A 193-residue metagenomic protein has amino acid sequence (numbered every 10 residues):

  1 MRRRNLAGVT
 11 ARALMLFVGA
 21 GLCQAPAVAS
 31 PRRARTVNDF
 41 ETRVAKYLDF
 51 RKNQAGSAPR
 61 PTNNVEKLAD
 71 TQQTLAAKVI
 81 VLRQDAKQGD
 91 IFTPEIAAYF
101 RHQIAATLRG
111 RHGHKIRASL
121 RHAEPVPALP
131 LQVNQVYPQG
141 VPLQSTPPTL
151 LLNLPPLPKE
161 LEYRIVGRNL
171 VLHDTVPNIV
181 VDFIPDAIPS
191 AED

Functional and structural regions predicted by a protein language model:
R2-L14: Bacterial N-terminal signal peptides that target proteins for export
G8, G19-G21: Residue-identity detector for glycine
C23-A29: Boundary at the C-terminal end of the N-terminal hydrophobic targeting segment
V37-E95: Early exported N-terminus immediately downstream of N-terminal targeting peptides
Q73-S145: Mid-length scaffold segments of soluble, non-membrane domains
A118-D193: Amphipathic, charged alpha-helical segments and their helix-to-coil junctions in extracytoplasmic/peripheral assemblies
